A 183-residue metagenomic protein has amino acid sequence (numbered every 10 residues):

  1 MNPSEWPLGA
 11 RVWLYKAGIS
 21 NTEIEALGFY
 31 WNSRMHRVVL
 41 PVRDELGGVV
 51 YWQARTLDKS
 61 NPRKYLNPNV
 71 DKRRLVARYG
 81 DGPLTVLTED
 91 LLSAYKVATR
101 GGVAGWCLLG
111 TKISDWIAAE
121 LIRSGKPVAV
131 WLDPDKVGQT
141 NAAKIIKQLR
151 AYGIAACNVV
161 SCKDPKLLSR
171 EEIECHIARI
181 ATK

Functional and structural regions predicted by a protein language model:
M1-V39, R43-L46, Y79-G80, I122 (+2 more regions): TOPRIM metal-binding catalytic domain and adjacent DNA-binding surface shared by DnaG-type primases
E5, W13-I19, L66-V76, V159-L168: Short, exposed beta-strand "edge-strand" segments with a Pro/Gly-rich flavor and a Y/T-containing core
N32-G125, A142: Phosphate-handling DNA/RNA-contact segment within nucleic-acid enzymes
G82-T85, S93-K183: TOPRIM fold recognition
